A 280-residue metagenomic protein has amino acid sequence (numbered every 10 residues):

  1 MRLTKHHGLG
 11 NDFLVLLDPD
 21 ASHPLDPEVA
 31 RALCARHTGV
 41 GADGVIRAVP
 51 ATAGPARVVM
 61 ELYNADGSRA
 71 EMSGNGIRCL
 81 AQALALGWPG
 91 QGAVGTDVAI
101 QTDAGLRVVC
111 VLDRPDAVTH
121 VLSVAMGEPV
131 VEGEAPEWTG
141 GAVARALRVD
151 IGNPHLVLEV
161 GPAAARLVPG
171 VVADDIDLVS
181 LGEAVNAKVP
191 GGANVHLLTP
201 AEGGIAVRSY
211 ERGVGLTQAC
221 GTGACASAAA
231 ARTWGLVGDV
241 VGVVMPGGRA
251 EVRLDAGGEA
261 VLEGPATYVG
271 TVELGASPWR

Functional and structural regions predicted by a protein language model:
M1-V118, V157-R280: A glycine-rich beta-to-alpha transition motif near the start of alpha/beta enzyme domains, typified by
L9, P129, P154: Short glycine-rich anion-binding loops that position phosphate/pyrophosphate groups of nucleotides and phosphorylated
A117-G127: Short, solvent-exposed secondary-structure boundary/capping segments
S123-A125, R145-R148, E263: Active-site-proximal beta-strand elements of phosphoester/diester hydrolases
G127-A146, S180: Active-site glycine-rich loop that binds ribose-phosphate moieties when present
E137-V171: Internal active-site segments that recognize and position negatively charged phosphoryl groups and nucleotide moieties
